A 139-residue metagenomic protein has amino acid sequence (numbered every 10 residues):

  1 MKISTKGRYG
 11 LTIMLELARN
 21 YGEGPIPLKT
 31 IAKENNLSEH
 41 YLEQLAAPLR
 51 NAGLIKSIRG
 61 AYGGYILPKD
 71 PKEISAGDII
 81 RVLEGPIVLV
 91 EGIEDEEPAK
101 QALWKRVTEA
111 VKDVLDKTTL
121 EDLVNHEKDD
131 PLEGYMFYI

Functional and structural regions predicted by a protein language model:
T5, Y9-L11, L15-L37, I66: N-terminal helix-turn-helix DNA-binding core of bacterial DNA-binding proteins
K33, R50-N51: Alpha-helical residues within the helix-turn-helix
H40: Key DNA-contact positions within bacterial/archaeal DNA-binding proteins
L54-Y62, I66-L67: Beta-hairpin "wing" of winged helix-turn-helix
P71-E96: Conserved segment of winged-helix/HTH DNA-binding domains
G92-I139: C-terminal regulatory/oligomerization modules of transcriptional regulators
